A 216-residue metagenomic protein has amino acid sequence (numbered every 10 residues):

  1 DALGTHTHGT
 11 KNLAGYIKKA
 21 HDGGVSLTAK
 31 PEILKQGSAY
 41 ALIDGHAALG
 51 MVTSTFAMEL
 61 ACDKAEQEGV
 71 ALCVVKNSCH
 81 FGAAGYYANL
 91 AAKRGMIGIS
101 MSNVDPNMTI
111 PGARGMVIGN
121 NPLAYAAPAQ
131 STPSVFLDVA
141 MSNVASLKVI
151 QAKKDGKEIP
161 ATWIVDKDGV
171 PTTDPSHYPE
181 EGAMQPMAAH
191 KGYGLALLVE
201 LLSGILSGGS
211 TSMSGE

Functional and structural regions predicted by a protein language model:
D1-T5, K18-V25, D63-Q67, K93-I97 (+6 more regions): Generic secondary-structure signature for well-ordered alpha-helical cores
H8-C62: Active-site cofactor/substrate anionic-group-binding motifs, chiefly glycine- and Lys/Arg-rich phosphate-binding loops
H8-G15, V52-F56, L60, G82 (+4 more regions): Conserved active-site and cofactor/substrate-binding residues in soluble primary-metabolism enzymes
A14-K18, E59-C62, N89-A92, A126 (+2 more regions): Predominant activation on well-ordered alpha-helical scaffold segments within soluble catalytic domains
S38-Q130: A generic, well-ordered mixed alpha/beta core segment in the N-terminal half of proteins
M108-H177: Phosphate/diphosphate-binding glycine-rich loops and adjacent basic-rich segments that engage nucleotide
P171-T211: Oxyanion-binding "anion nests"
M213-E216: Catalytic-core signal marking the mid-to-C-terminal active-site face
